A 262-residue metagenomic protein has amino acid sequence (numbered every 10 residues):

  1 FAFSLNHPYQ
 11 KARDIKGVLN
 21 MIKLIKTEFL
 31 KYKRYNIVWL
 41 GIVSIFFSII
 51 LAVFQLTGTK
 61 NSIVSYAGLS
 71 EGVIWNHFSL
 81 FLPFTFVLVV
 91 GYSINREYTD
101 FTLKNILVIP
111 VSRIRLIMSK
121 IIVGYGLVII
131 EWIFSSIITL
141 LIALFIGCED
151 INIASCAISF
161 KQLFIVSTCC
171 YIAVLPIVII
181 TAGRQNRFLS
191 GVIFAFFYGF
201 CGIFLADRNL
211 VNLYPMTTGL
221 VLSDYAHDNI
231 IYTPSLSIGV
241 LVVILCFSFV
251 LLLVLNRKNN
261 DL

Functional and structural regions predicted by a protein language model:
R13-V43, N186: Aromatic- and glycine-rich beta-strand/loop motifs that create alpha-glucan
N36-V38, S112-I114, M118, S155 (+1 more regions): Membrane-helix interface segments
L40-I45, Q185-G202: Pore- or pathway-lining transmembrane helices of multi-pass membrane proteins that form conduits for solutes/ions
S48-T85, M118-R184, S223-A226: Secretory targeting signals
F54-S70, V192-L262: Terminal transmembrane helical anchor/hairpin motif
T59-K60, N95-Y98, T102, I138 (+5 more regions): Membrane-interfacial segments
F86-V90, L103, I138, A173-I177 (+1 more regions): Hydrophobic/aromatic residues in alpha-helical transmembrane segments
S93-Y125: Helix-loop-helix units of permease transmembrane domains in multi-pass membrane transporters, especially ABC
